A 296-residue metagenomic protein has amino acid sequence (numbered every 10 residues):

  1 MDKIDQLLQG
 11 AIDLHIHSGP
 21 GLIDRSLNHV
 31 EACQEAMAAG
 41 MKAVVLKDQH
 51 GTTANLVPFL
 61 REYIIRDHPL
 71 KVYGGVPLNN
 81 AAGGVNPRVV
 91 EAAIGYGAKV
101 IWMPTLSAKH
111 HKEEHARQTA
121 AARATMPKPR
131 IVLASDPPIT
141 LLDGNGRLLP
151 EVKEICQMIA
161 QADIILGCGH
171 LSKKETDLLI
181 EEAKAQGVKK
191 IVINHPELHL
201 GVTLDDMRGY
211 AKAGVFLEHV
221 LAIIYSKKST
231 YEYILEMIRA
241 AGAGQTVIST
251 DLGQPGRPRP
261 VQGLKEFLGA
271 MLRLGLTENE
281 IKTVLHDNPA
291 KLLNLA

Functional and structural regions predicted by a protein language model:
M1-L70: An N-terminally biased module of ancient metal coordination in phosphate/nucleic-acid-related enzymes
D5, V57-P69, E91-G97, Q157-I159 (+4 more regions): Acidic (Asp/Glu)-rich catalytic clusters
I12-I16, V44-L46, Y73-V76, I101-M103 (+4 more regions): Hydrophobic faces of well-ordered beta-strands that scaffold small-molecule active sites in alpha/beta enzyme cores
I12-L27, G74-G84, L142-R147, G169: Active-site mouth loops of central-metabolism enzymes
L22-S26, A54-P58, D177-E182, V202-Y210 (+3 more regions): Histidine/acidic-residue-rich catalytic or RNA/ligand-binding cores of hydrolases and nuclease-related proteins
P69, G83-I193: Extended substrate/RNA-proximal surfaces in nucleic-acid metabolism proteins
V220, A243-P260: Short acidic/histidine-rich active-site segments
L264-A296: Mid-to-C-terminal alpha-helical segments outside catalytic/metal-binding sites
